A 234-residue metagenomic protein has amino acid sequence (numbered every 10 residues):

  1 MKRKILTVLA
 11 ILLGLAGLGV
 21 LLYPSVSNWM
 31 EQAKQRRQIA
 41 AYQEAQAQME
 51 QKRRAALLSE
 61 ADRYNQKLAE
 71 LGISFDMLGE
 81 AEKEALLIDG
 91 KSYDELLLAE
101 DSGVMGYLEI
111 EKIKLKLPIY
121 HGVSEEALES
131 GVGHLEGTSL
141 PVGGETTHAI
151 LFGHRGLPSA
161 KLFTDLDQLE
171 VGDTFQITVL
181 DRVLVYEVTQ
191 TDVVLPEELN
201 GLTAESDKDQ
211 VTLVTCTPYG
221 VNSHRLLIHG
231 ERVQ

Functional and structural regions predicted by a protein language model:
M1-G14: N-terminal Sec-pathway targeting helices
G14-Q234: Solvent-exposed, non-transmembrane regions of membrane-associated and secreted proteins
